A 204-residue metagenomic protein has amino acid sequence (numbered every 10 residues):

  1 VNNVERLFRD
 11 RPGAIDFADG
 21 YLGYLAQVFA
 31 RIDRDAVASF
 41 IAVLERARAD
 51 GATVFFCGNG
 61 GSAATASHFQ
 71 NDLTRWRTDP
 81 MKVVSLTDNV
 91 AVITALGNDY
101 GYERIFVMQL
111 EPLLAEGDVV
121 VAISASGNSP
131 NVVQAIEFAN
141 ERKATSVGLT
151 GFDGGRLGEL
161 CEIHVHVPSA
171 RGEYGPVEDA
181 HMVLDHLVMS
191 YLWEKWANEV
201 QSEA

Functional and structural regions predicted by a protein language model:
V1-I32: Generic N-terminal amphipathic, Lys/Arg-enriched alpha-helix
E5, V200-A204: A short, charged, Gly/Pro-tolerant segment at domain boundaries
A18, V37-F40, A66: Hydrophobic packing residues in well-ordered alpha-helices of helical domains and bundles
V28, D50-G51, E116, L160: Structured helix-beta-strand junction loops
I32-D50: A short, well-structured juxtamembrane/interface segment
T53-C57, V120-A122: Short glycine-rich or small-residue beta-strand-to-loop segments that form or flank ligand, phosphate, metal/Fe-S
S62-Q201: Glycine-rich phosphate-binding loops that contact phosphosugars or nucleotide phosphates
